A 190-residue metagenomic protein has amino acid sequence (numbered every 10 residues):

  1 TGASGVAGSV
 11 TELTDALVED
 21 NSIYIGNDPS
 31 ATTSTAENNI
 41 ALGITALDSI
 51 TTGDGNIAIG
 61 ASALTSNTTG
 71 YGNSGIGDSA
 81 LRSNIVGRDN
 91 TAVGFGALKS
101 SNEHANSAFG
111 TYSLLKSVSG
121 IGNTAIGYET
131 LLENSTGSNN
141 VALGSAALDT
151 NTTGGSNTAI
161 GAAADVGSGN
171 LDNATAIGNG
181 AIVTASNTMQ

Functional and structural regions predicted by a protein language model:
G2-Q190: Glycine- and small/polar-enriched repetitive beta-structure motifs of secreted/surface proteins
